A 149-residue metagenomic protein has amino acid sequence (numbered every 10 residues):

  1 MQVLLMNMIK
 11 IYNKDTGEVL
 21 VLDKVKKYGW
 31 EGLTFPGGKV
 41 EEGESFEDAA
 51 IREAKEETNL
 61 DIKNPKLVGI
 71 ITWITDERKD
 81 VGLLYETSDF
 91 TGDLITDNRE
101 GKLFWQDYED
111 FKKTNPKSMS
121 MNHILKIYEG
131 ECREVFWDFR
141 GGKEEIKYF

Functional and structural regions predicted by a protein language model:
M1-V19, P36-K39: Conserved N-terminal beta-strand and adjoining loop/helix that marks the start of the Nudix/MutT-like hydrolase domain
L5-N7, V81-L83, G101: Change "...and in nucleic-acid phosphodiester-cleaving endonucleases..." to "...and in nucleic-acid processing enzymes
D15, W73-L94, D110, H123-E131: Active-site-adjacent beta-strand/loop module that shapes the phosphate/pyrophosphate-binding cleft
G17-R52, E56, E144-F149: Conserved Nudix-box catalytic region and its N-terminal flanking loop in Nudix hydrolases and closely related
V21, L84-E86, W105: Conserved hydrophobic/aromatic beta-strand scaffold that supports enzyme active sites
Y28-L33, R99-F149: Nudix hydrolase/Nudix homology domain
D61-G69: A short coil-to-beta-strand element that immediately follows conserved catalytic motifs
